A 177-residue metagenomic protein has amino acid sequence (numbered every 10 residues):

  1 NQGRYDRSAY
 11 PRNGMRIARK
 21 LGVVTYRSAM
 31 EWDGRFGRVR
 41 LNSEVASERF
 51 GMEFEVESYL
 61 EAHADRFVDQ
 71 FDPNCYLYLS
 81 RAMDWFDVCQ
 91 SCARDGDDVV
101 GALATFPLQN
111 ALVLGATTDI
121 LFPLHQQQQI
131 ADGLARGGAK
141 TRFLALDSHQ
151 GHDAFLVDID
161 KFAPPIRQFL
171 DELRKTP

Functional and structural regions predicted by a protein language model:
N1-R66: Alpha/beta-hydrolase-fold enzymes
A62-H63, Y78-L103: Active-site nucleophile elbow and catalytic-triad environment of alpha/beta-hydrolase enzymes
R66, M83-F86, T117-F122: Acidic catalytic loop of the alpha/beta-hydrolase fold
S91-V99, N110-A111, P123-G133: Short alpha-helix in the alpha/beta-hydrolase fold that links the catalytic acid
L103-L108, L134-G137: Short, conserved loop/helix-junction motifs that constitute active-site signature segments in enzyme catalytic cores
V113-G115: Short beta-strand/loop motif that positions the catalytic acidic residue of the alpha/beta-hydrolase fold
Q128-P177: Catalytic active-site module of serine/aspartate enzymes centered on a nucleophile-bearing elbow/loop
